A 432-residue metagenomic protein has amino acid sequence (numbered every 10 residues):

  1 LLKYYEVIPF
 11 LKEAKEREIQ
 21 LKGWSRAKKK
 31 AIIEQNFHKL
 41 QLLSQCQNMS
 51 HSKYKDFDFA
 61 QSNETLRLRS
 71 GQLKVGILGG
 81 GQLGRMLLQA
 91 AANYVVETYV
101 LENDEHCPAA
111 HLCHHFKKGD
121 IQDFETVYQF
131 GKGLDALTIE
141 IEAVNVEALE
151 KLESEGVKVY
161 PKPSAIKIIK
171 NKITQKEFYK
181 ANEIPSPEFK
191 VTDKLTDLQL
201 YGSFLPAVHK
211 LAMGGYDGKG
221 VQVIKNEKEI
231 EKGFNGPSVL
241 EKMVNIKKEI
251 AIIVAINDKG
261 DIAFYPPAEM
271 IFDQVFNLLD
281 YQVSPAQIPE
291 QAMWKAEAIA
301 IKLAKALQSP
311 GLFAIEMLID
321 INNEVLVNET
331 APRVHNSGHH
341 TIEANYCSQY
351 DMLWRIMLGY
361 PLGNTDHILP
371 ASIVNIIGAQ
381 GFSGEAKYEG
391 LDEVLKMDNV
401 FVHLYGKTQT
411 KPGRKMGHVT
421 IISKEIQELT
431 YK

Functional and structural regions predicted by a protein language model:
L1-Y54: Structure-specific nucleic-acid interaction/processing domains
F57-A165, I169-K170: ATP-binding N-terminal substructure of ATP-dependent carboxylate-amine bond-forming enzymes
D120-F124, V146, L195, E227 (+2 more regions): Structural motif corresponding to alpha-helix initiation and N-cap regions
P161-V221, E227: A conserved helix-loop-beta module that forms one wall/lid of the active-site cleft in ATP-utilizing catalytic domains
T192, V221-N226, I253-N257, Q282 (+2 more regions): Short beta-strand-to-turn element immediately C-terminal to the catalytic PLP-Schiff-base lysine in fold type I
F234-I288, M293-V327, A331-H339, R355-N364 (+2 more regions): Phosphate-binding core of ATP-grasp and ATP-grasp-like enzymes
R355-K432: Peripheral (often C-terminal) accessory segments that flank ATP-dependent C-N-forming ligase machineries
